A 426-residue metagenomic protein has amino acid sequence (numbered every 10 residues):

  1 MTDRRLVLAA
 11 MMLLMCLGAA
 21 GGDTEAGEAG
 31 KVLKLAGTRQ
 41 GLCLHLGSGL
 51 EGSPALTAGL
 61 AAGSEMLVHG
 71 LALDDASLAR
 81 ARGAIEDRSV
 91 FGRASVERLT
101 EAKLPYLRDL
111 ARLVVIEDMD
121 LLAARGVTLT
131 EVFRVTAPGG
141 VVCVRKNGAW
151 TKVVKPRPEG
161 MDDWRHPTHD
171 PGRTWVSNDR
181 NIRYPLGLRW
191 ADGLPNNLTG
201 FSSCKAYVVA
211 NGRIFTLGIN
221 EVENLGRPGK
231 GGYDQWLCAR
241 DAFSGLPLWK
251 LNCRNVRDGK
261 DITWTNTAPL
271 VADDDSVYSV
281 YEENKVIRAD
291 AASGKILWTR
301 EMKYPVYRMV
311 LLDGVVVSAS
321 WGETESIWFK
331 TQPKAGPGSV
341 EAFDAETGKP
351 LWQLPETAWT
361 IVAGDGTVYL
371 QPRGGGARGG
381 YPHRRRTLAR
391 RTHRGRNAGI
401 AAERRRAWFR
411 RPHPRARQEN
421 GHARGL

Functional and structural regions predicted by a protein language model:
K31-A36, Q40-G41, S95-V96, K155 (+10 more regions): Aromatic (tryptophan-biased) beta-strands that constitute blades/sheets of beta-rich domains
R39-G59, L67: Conserved class I S-adenosyl-L-methionine
R80-L104: S-adenosyl-L-methionine
K103-L113: A short acidic, Gly/Pro-enriched loop at the edge of an enzyme's catalytic core that lines a small-molecule cofactor
R125-P138: A short glycine-rich, Lys/Arg-flanked "PGG" loop and its adjoining helix->strand segment in the class I
G139-K146: Conserved beta-strand signature within the Rossmann-like core of class I S-adenosyl-L-methionine
G200-L237, K260-V286, R300, Y304-E341 (+3 more regions): Repeat-blade elements of multi-bladed beta-propeller folds
